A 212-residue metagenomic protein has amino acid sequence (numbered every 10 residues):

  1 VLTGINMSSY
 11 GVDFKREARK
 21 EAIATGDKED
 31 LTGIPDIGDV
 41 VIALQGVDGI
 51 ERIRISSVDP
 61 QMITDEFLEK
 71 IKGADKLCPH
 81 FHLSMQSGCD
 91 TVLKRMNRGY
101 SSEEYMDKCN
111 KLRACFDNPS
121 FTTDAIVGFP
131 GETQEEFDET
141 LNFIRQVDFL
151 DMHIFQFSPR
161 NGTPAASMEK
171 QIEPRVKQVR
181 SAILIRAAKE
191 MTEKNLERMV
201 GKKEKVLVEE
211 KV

Functional and structural regions predicted by a protein language model:
V1-Q134: Conserved SAM/AdoMet-binding glycine-rich loop
G38, M106, N110, D138 (+1 more regions): Generic alpha-helical structural signal
V40, F67-K70, D138-N142, E190-E193: Glycine-rich, charged/polar anion/phosphate-binding loops that engage phosphate groups from diverse ligands
L44, L112, I144, L184-M191: Hydrophobic alpha-helical packing residues
E69-G73, M85, I144, L196-R198 (+1 more regions): Replace "in large, NTP-powered and nucleic-acid-processing enzymes" with "in large, NTP-powered factors and other
L83, D124, I144, M152 (+1 more regions): Hydrophobic, well-ordered secondary-structure elements that form the walls of internal hydrophobic environments
E135-S181: C-terminal, non-catalytic macromolecule-binding modules
S167-V212: Terminal RNA-binding accessory module
